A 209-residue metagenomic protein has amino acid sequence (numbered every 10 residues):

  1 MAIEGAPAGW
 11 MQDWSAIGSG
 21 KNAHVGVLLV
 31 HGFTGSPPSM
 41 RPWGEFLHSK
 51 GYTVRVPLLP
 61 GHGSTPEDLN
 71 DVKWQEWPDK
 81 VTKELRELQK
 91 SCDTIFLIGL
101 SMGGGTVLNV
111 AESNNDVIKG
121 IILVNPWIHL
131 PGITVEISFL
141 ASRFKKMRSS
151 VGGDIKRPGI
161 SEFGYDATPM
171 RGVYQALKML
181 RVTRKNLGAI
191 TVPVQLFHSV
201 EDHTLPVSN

Functional and structural regions predicted by a protein language model:
E4-T65: Short, surface-exposed "cap/lid" segments of acyl-processing enzymes
T65-S91, F96: Catalytic nucleophile-loop/oxyanion-hole region of alpha/beta-hydrolase and closely related hydrolase-like folds
G99-G103, V107: Gly/Ala-rich beta-loop-alpha elbow adjacent to hydrolase catalytic centers
I122-G132: Active-site nucleophile loop of the alpha/beta-hydrolase fold
P169-L187, V192: Active-site nucleophile elbow and catalytic-triad environment of alpha/beta-hydrolase enzymes
I190, L196-H198, D202: Short beta-strand/loop motif that positions the catalytic acidic residue of the alpha/beta-hydrolase fold
H203-N209: Conserved alpha/beta-hydrolase "acid-adjacent" motif
